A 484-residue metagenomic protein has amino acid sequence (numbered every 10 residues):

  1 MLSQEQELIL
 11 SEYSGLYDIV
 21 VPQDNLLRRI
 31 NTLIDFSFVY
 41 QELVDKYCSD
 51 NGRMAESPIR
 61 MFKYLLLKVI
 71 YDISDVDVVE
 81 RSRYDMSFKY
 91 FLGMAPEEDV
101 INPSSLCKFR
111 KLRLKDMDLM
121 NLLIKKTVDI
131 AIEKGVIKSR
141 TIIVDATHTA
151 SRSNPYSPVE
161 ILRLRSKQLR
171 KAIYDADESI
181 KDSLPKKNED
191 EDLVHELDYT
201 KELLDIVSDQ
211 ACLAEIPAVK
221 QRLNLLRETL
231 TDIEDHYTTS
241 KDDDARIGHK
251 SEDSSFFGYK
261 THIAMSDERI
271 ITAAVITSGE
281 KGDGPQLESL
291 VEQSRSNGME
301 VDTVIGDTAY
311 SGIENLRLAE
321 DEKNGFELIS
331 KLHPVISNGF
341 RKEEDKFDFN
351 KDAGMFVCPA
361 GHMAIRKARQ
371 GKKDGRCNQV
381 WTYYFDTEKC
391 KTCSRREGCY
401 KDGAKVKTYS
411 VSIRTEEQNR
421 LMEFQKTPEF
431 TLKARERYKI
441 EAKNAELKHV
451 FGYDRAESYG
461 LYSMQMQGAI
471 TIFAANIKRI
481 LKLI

Functional and structural regions predicted by a protein language model:
M1, Y47-N51, T431-L432: A ubiquitous short alpha-helical element
M1-I34, Q41, R396-M422: Charged, often Cys/His-bearing segments associated with DNA-binding zinc-finger transcription factors
I19, T32, R53-S57, L67 (+5 more regions): Short secondary-structure transition/capping motifs
L26-L66, I70-Y71: Basic, short loop/linker segments at the boundary and entry of helix-turn-helix/winged-helix-like folds
P58-V69, Y84-F88, T261-H262, S289-E292: Contiguous, well-ordered alpha-helical segments that form the cores/surfaces of helical PPI scaffolds
S74-D77, S82, E98-D99, C107-I484: Anion-binding and metal-coordination hotspots
S87-S105: Short, positively charged loop/turn segments that connect secondary-structure elements
